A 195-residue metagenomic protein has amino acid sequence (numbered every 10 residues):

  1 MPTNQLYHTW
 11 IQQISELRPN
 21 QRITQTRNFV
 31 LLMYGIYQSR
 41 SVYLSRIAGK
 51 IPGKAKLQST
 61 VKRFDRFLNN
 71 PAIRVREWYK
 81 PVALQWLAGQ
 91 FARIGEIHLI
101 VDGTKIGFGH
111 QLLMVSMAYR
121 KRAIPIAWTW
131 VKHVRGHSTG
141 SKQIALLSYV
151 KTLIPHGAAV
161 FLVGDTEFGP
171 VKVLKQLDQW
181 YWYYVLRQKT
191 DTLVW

Functional and structural regions predicted by a protein language model:
P2-L6, W10-L17, Q21-L31, G35-A92 (+1 more regions): Electropositive nucleic-acid engagement tracts
N4-Q5, H110, M114-V115, T190-D191 (+1 more regions): Acidic, contiguous segments within the catalytic cores of piggyBac-derived transposases
H8-I14, L113, G136-S141: Short acidic/polar alpha-helix capping motifs at helix-coil junctions
R40, I106-F108, G136, G169-P170: Alpha-helix N-cap/loop-to-helix initiation residues
I47, H98-T104, V115, A123 (+2 more regions): Short, conserved catalytic/metal-binding motifs centered on acidic residues
I73-I124: Structured nucleic-acid-interacting core domains from mobile-element enzymes and related host factors, especially RNase
I126-W128: Local beta-strand/beta-hairpin segments that build beta-sheet-rich folds
W130-W195: An internal, acidic/charged active-site-proximal segment that coordinates divalent cations and/or engages
